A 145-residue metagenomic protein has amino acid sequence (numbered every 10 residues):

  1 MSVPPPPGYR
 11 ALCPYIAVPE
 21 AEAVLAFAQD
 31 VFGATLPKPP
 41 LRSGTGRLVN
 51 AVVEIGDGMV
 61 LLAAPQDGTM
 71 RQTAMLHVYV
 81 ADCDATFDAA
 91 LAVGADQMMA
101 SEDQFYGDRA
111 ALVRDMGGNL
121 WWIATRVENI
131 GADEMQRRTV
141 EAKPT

Functional and structural regions predicted by a protein language model:
M1-L25, A74-L76, A124-T145: N-terminal beta-strand motif that seeds the catalytic metal site of vicinal oxygen chelate
M1-V3, V60, R71, V113: Domain-length accessory/inserted modules outside core catalytic folds
P4-G8, Y15-M59: Core segments of cupin and vicinal oxygen chelate
V18-E22, E54-I55, L76-L120: Vicinal oxygen chelate
K38, A64, F105, L112 (+1 more regions): Short beta->alpha transition motifs characteristic of CBS
P40-G44, P65, E102: Short, solvent-exposed loop/turn elements at beta->coil junctions and helix N-caps that rim active or binding pockets
G44-V49, M70-Q72, F105-R109: Short acidic/glycine-enriched loop/turn segments that link adjacent beta-strands
L61-A64, M99: Hydrophobic residues in well-ordered beta-strands that form the structural core
